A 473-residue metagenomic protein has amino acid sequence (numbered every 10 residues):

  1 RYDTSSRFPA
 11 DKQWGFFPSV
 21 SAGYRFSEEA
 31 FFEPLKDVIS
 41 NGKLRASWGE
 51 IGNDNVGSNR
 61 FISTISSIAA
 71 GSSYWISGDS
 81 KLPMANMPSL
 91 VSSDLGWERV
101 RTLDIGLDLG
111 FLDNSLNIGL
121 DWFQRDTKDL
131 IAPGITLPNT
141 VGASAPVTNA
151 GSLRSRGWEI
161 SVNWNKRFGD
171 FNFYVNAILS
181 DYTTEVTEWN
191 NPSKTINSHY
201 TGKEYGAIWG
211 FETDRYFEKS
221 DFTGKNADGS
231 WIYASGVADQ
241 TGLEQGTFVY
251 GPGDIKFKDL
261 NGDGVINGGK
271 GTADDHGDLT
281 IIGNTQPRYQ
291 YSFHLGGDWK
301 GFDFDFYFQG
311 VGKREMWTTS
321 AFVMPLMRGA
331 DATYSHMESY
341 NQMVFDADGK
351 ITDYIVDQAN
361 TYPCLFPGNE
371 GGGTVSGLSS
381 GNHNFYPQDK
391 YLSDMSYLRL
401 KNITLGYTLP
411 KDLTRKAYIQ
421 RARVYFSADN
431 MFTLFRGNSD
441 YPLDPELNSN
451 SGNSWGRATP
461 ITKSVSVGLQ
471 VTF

Functional and structural regions predicted by a protein language model:
R1-E212, F217, H383, P387-F473: Extracellular/periplasmic, surface-exposed regions of secreted and cell-surface proteins
S5, V311-R423: Extracytoplasmic gating/loop element in the C-terminal half of outer-membrane beta-barrel translocons and assembly
N55-V56, S220-D221, D305-Y307, R314-M316 (+1 more regions): Short helix/loop capping segments that flank catalytic or ligand/cofactor-binding pockets
R60, T148, R167-G283, M316 (+1 more regions): Conserved small-residue
D108, F222, H294: Short, surface-exposed charged micro-motifs
N176, H276-G277, P287-G301, K401-P410: Conserved SET/PR-domain catalytic core that frames the SAM/AdoMet-binding pocket
N284-T319: Glycine-rich, aromatic-lined ligand/substrate-binding cores of catalytic and carbohydrate-binding domains
